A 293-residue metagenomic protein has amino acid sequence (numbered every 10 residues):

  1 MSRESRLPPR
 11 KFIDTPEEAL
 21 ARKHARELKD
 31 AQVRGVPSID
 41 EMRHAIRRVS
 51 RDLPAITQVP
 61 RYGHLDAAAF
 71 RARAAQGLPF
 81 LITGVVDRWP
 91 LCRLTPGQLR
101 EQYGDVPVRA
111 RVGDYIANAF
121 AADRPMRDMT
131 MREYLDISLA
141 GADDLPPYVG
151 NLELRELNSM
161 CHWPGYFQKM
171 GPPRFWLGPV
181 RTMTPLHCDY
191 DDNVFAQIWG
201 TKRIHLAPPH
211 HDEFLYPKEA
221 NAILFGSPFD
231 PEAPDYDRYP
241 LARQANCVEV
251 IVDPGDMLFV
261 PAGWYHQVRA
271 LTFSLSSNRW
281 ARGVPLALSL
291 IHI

Functional and structural regions predicted by a protein language model:
M1-M257, Y265-L290: N-terminal accessory scaffold of Fe(II)-dependent oxygenases
